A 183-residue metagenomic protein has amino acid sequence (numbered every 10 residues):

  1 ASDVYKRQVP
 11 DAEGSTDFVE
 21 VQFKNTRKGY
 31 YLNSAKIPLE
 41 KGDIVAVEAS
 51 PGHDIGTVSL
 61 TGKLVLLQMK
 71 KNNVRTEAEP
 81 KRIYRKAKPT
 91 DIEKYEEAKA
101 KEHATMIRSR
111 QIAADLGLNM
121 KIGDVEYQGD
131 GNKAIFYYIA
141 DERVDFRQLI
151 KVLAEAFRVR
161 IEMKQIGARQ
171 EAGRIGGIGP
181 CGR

Functional and structural regions predicted by a protein language model:
A1-Y5: Short, small-residue-biased leader/transition segments that mark boundaries at the very start of proteins
E13, P38-E40, G52: Short, well-ordered loop/turn sites that connect or cap secondary structure elements
V21-Y31: Short, structured beta-strand/loop micro-motifs enriched in basic residues and often containing a Trp
N33-P38, I178: Short, surface-exposed secondary-structure edge patches
H53-D115: Terminal, basic amphipathic appendages of nucleotide-handling enzymes
R174-R183: Local cysteine-cluster metal-coordination motifs and their immediate loop/turn environment, predominantly Fe-S cluster
